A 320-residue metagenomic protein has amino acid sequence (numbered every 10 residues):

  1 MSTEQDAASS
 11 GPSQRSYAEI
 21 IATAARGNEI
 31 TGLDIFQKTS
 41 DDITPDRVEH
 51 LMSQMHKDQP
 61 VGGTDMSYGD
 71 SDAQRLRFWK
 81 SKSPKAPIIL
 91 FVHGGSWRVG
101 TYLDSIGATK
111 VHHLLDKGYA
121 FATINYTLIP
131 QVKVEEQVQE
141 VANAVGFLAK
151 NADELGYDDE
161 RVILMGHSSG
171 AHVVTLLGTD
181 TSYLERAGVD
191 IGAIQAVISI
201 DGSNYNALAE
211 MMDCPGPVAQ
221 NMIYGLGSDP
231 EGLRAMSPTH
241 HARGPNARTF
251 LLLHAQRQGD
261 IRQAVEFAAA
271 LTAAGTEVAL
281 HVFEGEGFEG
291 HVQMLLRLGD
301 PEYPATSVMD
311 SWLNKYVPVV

Functional and structural regions predicted by a protein language model:
S2-V320: Alpha/beta-hydrolase superfamily serine-hydrolase fold, recognizing
